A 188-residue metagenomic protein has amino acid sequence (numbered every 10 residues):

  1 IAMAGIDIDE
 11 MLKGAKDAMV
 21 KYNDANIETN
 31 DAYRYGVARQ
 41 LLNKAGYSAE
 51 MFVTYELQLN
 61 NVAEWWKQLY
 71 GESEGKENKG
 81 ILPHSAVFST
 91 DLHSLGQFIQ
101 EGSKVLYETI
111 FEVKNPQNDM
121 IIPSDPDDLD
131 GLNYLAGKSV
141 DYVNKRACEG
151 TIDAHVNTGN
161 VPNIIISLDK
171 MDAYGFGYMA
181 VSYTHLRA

Functional and structural regions predicted by a protein language model:
I1-E108: Active-site phosphate/pyrophosphate-binding segments
V20, N118, G175: Short Asp/Glu-rich motifs
N26-N30, D169-G175: Structural motif
H84-K170: Helicase-primase coupling helices
E101, S182-Y183: Short, surface-exposed secondary-structure junctions/capping segments
G175-V181: C-terminal target-recognition/interaction regions appended to catalytic cores
T184-A188: Conserved small/polar residues in nucleotide/adenosyl-binding loops
